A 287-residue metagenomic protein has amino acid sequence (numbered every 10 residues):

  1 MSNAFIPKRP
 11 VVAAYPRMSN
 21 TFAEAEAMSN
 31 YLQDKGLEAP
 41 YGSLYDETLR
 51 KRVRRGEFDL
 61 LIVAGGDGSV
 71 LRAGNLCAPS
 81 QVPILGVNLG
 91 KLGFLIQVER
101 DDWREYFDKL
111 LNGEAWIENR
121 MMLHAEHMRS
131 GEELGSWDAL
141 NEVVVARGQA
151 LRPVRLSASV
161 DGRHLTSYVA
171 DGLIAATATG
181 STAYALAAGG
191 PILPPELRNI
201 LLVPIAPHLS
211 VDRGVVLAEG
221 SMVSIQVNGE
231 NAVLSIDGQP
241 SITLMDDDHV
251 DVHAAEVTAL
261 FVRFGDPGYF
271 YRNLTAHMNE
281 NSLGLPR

Functional and structural regions predicted by a protein language model:
M1-L60, A64, R100-W116, H127-W137: ATP/NTP phosphate-donor binding region
Y15, I62, N88, V143 (+1 more regions): A residue-level signal for conserved active-site and pocket-lining positions in enzyme catalytic cores
V63-D67, G74-L76: N-terminal glycine-rich "phosphate-gripper" loop used for MgATP/nucleotide binding and carboxylate activation
G66-S69, L92, T179-S181: Short glycine-rich anion-binding loops that position phosphate/pyrophosphate groups of nucleotides and phosphorylated
R72-V87, F94: Gly/Ser-rich helix-loop-strand patches that form or flank binding pockets for ribonucleotide-derived cofactors
L92-D171: Catalytic core of DAGKc-family lipid kinases
V145, D161-H164, R213-R287: ATP/nucleoside-binding phosphotransfer catalytic cores, i.e., glycine-rich phosphate-binding loops
S167-V211: Gly/Ser/Thr-rich active-site loops/lids in small-molecule metabolic enzymes that frequently grip phosphoryl groups
